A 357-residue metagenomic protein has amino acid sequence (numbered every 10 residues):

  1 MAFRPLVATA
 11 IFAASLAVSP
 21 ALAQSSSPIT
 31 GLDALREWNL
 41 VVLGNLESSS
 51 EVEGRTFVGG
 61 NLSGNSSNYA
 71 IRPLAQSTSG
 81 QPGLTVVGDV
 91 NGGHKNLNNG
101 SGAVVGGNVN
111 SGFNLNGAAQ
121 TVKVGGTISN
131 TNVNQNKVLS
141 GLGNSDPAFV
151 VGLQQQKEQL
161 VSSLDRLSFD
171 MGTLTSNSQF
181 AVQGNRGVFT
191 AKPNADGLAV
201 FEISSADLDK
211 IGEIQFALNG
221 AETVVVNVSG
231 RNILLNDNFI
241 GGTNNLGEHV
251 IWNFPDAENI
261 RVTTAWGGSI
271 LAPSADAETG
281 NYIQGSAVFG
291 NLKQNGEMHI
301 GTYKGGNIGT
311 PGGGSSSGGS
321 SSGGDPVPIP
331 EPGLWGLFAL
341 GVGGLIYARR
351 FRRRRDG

Functional and structural regions predicted by a protein language model:
M1-A8: Bacterial N-terminal signal peptides that target proteins for export
A8-A17: Bacterial N-terminal signal peptides
V18-A23: Sec/Tat signal peptide C-region and signal peptidase I cleavage site
Q24-S101, G106-F113, Q159-T310: Long, polar low-complexity repeats
N114-S168: Hydrophobic alpha-helical segments and helix pairs
I308-P326: Ser/Thr/Gly/Pro-rich low-complexity, disordered linker/stalk segments of secreted and cell-surface proteins
P330-A348: A short, hydrophobic C-terminal helix/tail in secreted or cell-surface proteins
L345-G357: C-terminal membrane-anchoring or membrane-association module
